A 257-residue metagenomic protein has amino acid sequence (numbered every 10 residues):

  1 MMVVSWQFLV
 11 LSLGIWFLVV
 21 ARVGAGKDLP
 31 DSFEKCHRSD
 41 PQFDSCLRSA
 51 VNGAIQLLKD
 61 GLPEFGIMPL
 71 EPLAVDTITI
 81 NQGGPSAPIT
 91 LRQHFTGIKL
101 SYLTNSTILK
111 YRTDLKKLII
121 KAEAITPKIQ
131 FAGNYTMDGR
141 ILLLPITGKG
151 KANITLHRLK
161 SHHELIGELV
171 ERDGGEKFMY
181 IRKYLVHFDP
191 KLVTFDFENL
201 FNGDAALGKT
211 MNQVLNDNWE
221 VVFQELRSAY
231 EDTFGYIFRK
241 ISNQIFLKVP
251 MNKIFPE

Functional and structural regions predicted by a protein language model:
V3-V4, D28, Y236-E257: C-terminal helix/juxtamembrane-tail motif
V4-A25: Cleavable N-terminal signal peptides of Sec/SRP-targeted secreted and luminal proteins
G26-K191: Hydrophobic-cavity lipid-handling domains and compact docking modules
V51-L58, L62, G66, L215-W219 (+2 more regions): Sec/Tat-exported extracytoplasmic proteins
P72, D76, K149, I181 (+4 more regions): Residue-level signal for alpha-helical context at structural boundaries
G139-R140, E198, K240-S242: Short, charged/polar low-complexity linear motifs in solvent-exposed/disordered segments
V170, K177-F234: Extended amphipathic ligand-handling, pore-lining, and cofactor/metal-binding catalytic surfaces
